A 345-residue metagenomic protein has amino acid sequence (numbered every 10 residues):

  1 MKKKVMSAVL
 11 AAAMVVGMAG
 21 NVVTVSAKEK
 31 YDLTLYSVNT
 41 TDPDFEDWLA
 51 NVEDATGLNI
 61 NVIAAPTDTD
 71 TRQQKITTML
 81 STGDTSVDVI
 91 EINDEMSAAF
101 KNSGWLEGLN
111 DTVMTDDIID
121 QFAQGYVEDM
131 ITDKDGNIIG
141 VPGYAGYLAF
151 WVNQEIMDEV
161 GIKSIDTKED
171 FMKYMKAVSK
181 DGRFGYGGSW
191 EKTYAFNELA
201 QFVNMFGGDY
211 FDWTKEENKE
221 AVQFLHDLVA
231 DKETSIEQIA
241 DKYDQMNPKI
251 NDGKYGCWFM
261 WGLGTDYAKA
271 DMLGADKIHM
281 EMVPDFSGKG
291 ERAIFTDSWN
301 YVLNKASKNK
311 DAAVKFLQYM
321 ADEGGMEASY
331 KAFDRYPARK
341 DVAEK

Functional and structural regions predicted by a protein language model:
L10, M14-M18: Hydrophobic core
M18-E29: Sec-dependent signal peptide cleavage junction
V38, I92-M96, Y243, M260-T265 (+1 more regions): Beta->alpha turn/N-cap motifs
T40-N61: Short, polar/charged alpha-helical segment
D54-G125, E155-D166, P248-C257, Y267-L273 (+1 more regions): Extracytoplasmic "Venus flytrap"/periplasmic binding protein-like
A55, N59, A64, D231-E233 (+1 more regions): Extracytoplasmic/periplasmic substrate-recognition and gating elements
D94-L148, M172, E198, A275-V283: Hinge/lid segment of periplasmic solute-binding proteins
M172-S179, F211-A240, H279, V283: Glycine-centered hinge/linker elements that transmit conformational signals in sensory and ligand-binding systems
